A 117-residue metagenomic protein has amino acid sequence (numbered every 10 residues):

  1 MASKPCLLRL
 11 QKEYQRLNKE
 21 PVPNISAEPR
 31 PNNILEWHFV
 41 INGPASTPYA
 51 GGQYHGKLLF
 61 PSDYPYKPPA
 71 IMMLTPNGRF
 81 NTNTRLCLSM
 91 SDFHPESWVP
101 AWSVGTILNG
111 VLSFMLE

Functional and structural regions predicted by a protein language model:
M1-L86, P95-V99: Strand-helix-loop interaction patch of compact alpha/beta domains
L59-P61, P65, N109, S113-E117: Short, intrinsically disordered, mixed-charge
N83-M115: Structured beta-strand segments within beta-sheet-rich domains
